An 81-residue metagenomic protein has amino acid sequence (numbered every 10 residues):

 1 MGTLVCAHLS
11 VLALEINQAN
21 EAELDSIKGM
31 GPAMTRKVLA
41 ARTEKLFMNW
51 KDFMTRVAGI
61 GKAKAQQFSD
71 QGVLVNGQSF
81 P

Functional and structural regions predicted by a protein language model:
M1-G2: Sec-dependent N-terminal signal peptides
L12-D25, K51-P81: C-terminal extensions
G31-P32, G61: Small-residue hinge/turn detector
V38: Conserved hydrophobic/aromatic packing and binding residues within compact polymer-binding modules
A41-L46: Residue-level signature of tetratricopeptide-repeat
